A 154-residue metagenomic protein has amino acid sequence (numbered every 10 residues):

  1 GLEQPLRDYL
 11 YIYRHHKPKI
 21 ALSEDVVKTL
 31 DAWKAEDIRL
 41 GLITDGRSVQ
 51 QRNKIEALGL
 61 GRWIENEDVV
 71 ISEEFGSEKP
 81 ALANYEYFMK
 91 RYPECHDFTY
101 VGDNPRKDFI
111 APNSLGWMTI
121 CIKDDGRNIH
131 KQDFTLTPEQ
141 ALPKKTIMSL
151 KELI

Functional and structural regions predicted by a protein language model:
L2, H15, K19, S77-E78: Alpha-helix initiation/capping motif
L2-Y11, I64-D68: Short, basic/glycine-rich phosphate-binding loops at helix/coil junctions that contact nucleotide phosphates
R7, Y11-G41: Short, acidic loop-to-helix structural element flanking the phosphoryl-transfer center in phosphate-processing enzymes
V27, D31, I43, R47-I154: Asp-based, Mg2+/Mn2+-dependent phosphohydrolase catalytic module
